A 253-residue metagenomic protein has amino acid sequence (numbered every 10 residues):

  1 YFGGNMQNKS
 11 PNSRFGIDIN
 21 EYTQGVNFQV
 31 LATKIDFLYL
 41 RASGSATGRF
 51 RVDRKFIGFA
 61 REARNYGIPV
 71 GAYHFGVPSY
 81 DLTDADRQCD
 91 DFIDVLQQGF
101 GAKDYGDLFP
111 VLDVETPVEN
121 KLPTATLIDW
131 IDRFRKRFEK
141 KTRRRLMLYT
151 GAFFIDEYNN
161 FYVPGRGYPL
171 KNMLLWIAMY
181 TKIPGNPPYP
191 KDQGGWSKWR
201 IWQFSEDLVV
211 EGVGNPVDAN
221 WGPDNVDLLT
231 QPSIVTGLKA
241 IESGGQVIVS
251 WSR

Functional and structural regions predicted by a protein language model:
F2-E21, Y162-Q231: Functionally critical loop-and-helix segments that line ligand-binding/catalytic clefts of soluble enzyme domains
F2-T142: Substrate-binding cleft of extracellular glycoside hydrolase catalytic domains
G16, F37-Y39, G71-Y73, M147 (+3 more regions): Ordered hydrophobic segments in well-structured contexts
Y39-R41, R144, Q203, R253: Basic side chains
T47, S79, I155, P184 (+1 more regions): Flexible, glycine-rich phosphate/dinucleotide-binding loops and adjacent beta-alpha linkers at cofactor/substrate
K103-P190: Catalytic domains of cell-wall/extracellular-matrix polysaccharide-remodeling enzymes, centered on de-N-acetylation
Q231-R253: Pro/Thr/Ser/Gly-rich low-complexity, intrinsically disordered linker/stalk tracts
